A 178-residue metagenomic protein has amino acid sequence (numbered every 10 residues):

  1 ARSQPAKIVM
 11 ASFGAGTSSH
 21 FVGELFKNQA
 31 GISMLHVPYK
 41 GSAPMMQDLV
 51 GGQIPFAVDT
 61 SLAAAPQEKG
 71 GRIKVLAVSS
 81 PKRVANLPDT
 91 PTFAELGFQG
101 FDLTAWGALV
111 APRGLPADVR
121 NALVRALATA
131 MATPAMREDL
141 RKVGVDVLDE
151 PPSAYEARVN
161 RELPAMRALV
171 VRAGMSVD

Functional and structural regions predicted by a protein language model:
A1-P44, F93, W106-D139: Hinge/capping helix and adjacent helix->loop/strand transition within the periplasmic-binding protein
Q4-K7, A30-I32, V50-D59, R72-V75 (+1 more regions): Alpha-to-beta junction loops
P5, I73, T104-W106, K142 (+1 more regions): Extracytoplasmic
M10, H36, V58, V75-L76 (+2 more regions): Generic preference for hydrophobic
L25, Q29, A43-Q53, L62-G70 (+1 more regions): Short helices/loops that flank or line small-molecule/ion binding pockets
N28-I32, K69, E95, A117-D178: An extracytoplasmic/periplasmic, membrane-proximal ligand-sensing/linker region
Y39, V58-D59, V78, L103 (+1 more regions): Short beta-strand and adjacent tight-turn residues that come in two discontinuous sequence segments and form the edges
A64-A132, P164: C-terminal lobe and pocket-closing loops of periplasmic/extracytoplasmic Venus-flytrap solute-binding proteins
